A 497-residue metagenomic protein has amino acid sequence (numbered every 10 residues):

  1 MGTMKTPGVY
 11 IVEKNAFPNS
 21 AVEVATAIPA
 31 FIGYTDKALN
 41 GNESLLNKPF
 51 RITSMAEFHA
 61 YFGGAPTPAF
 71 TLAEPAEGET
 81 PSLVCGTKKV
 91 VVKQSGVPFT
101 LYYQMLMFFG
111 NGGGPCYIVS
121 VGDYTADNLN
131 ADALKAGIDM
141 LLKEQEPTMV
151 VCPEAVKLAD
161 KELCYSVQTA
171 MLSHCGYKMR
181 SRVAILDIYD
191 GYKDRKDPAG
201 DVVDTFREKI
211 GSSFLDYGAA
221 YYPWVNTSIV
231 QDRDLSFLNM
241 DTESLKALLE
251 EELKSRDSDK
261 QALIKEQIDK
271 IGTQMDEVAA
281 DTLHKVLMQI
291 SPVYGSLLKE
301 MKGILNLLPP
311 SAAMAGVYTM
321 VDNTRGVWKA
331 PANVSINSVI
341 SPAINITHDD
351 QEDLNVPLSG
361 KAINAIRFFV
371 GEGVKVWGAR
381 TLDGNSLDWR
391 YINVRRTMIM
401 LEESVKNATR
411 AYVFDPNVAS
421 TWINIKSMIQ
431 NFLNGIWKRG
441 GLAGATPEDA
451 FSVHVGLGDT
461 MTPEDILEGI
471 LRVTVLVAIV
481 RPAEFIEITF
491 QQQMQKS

Functional and structural regions predicted by a protein language model:
M1-P115, A136, L142-A155, C175-S497: Structured, hydrophobic secondary-structure cores that serve as assembly/anchoring elements
Y10-V12, V119-G137: Short linear interaction motifs
V97-Y102, D132-K135, E162-L172: Well-ordered, non-membrane alpha-helical segments in soluble/globular domains
Y124-D127, A155-D160, G191-K193: Short acidic, S/G/P-rich loop/turn micro-motifs used as interaction or catalytic elements
D160-C164, R195-P198: A short acidic (Asp/Glu
